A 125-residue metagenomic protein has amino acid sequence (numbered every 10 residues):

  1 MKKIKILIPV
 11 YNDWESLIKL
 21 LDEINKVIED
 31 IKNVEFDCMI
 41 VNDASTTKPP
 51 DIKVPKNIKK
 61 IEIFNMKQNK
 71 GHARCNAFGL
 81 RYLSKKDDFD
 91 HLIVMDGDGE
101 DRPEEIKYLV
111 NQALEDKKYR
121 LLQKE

Functional and structural regions predicted by a protein language model:
K3-K5, D37: Cell-envelope/extracellular polymer assembly enzymes that use nucleotide-activated donors
D13-E29: Short, well-formed alpha-helical segments that are part of the catalytic scaffolds of diverse glycosyltransferases
D13-L17, S45, R102: Donor nucleotide-sugar binding loop of glycosyltransferases
K32-S45, F64: Short beta-strand/loop segment that forms part of the nucleotide-sugar
N42-D51, G99: A conserved acidic beta->alpha catalytic loop
D51-K86, L121: Conserved donor nucleotide-binding strand/loop of the catalytic core
D88-E100: Short beta-strand-to-loop acidic/aromatic patch adjacent to the donor-nucleotide binding site
E104-L121: Conserved donor-nucleotide/metal-binding helix-loop-beta segment in metal-dependent transferases, i.e., the alpha-helix
